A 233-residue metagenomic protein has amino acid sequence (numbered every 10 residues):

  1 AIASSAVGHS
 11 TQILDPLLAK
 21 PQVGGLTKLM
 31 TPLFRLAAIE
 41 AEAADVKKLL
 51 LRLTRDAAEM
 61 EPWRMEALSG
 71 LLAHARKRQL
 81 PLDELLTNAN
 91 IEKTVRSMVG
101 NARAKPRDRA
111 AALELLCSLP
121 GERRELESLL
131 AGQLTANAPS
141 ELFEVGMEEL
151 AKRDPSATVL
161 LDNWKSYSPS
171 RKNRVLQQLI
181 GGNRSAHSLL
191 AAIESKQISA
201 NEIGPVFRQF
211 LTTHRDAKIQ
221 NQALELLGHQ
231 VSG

Functional and structural regions predicted by a protein language model:
A1-G233: Long, ordered, helix-rich scaffold segments
